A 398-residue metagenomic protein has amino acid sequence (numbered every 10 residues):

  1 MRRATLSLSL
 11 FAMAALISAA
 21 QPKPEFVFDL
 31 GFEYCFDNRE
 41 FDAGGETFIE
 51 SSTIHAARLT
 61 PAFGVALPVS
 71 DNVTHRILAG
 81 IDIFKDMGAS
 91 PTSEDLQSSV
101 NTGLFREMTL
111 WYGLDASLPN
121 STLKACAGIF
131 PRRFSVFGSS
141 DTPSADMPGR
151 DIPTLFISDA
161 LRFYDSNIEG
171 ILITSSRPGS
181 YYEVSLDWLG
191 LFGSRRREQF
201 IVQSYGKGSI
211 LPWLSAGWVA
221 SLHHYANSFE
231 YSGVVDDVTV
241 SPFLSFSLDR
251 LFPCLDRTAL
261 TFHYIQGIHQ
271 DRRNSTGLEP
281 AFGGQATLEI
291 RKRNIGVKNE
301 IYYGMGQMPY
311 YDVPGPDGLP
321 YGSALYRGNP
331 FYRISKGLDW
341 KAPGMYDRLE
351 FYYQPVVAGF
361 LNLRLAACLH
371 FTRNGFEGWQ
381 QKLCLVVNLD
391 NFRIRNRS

Functional and structural regions predicted by a protein language model:
M1-A4: Positively charged n-region of N-terminal signal peptides that target proteins for export
L10-A19: Hydrophobic h-region of N-terminal signal peptides that target proteins for export in Gram-negative bacteria
A20-L118, W379-S398: Beta-barrel outer-membrane channel/assembly domains of diderm bacteria
E33, A56, R177, Y181-Y182 (+4 more regions): Exposed, low-structure sequence patches enriched in small/polar residues
N38-R39, A127-V136, Y302-P316: Short, solvent-exposed beta-strand-terminating loops
A43-T47, S93-L96, P153-I157, D187 (+3 more regions): Extracytoplasmic loops and strand-loop junctions of Gram-negative outer membrane beta-barrel proteins
V69-D71, S158-Y164, K336-L338: A short acidic, glycine-rich active-site loop that binds or catalyzes chemistry on phosphate/adenosine moieties
S121-K207, L222-H224: Surface-exposed coil loops of outer-membrane beta-barrel proteins
